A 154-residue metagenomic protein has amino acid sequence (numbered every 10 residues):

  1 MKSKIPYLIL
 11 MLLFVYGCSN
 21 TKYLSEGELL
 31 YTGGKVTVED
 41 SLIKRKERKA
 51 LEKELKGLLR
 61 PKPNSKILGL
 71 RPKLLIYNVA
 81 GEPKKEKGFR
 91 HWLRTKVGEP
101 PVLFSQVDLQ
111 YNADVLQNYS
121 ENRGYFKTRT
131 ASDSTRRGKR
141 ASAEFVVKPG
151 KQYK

Functional and structural regions predicted by a protein language model:
K2, Y16-K154: Interaction-mediating elements
I5-V15: Sec-dependent N-terminal signal peptides
